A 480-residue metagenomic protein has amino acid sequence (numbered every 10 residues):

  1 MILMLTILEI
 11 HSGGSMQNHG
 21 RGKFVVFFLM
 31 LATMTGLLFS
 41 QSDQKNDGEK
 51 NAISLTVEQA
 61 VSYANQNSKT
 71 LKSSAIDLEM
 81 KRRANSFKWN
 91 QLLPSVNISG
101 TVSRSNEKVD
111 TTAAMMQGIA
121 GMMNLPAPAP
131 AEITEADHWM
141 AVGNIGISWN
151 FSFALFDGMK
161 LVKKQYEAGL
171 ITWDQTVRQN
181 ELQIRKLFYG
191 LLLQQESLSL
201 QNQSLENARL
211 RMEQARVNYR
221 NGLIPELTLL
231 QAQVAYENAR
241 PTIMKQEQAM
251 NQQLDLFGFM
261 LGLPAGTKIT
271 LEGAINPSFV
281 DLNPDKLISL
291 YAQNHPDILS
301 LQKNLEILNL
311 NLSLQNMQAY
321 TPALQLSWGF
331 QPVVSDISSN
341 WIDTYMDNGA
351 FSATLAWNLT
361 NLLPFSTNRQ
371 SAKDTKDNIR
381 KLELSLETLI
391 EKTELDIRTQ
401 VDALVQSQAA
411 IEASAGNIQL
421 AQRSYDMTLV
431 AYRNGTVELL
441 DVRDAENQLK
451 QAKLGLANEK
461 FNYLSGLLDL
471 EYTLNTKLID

Functional and structural regions predicted by a protein language model:
M1-R21: N-terminal secretory signal peptides that target proteins for export/translocation
M16-Q17, N46, L55, Q179-N294 (+5 more regions): Periplasmic alpha-helical coiled-coil/stalk elements that build and connect Gram-negative outer-membrane
N18, V26, Q41-K50, N106 (+1 more regions): Acidic, low-complexity, intrinsically disordered peripheral segments
V26-G36: Bacterial N-terminal signal peptides
S40-V109, K163, A265-N311, E387-I390 (+4 more regions): Bacterial Sec-pathway N-terminal export signals of envelope proteins
K45-A52, S99-S148, E272-D281, S313 (+1 more regions): Small/polar, glycine/serine/threonine/aspartate-rich low-complexity segments that form flexible
K72-I76, W89-N90, E135-H138, N150-V177 (+6 more regions): Sec/SRP-type N-terminal targeting helices
Y219-L223, Y432-T436, T473: A short glycine-centered flexible hinge/capping loop motif at secondary-structure junctions
